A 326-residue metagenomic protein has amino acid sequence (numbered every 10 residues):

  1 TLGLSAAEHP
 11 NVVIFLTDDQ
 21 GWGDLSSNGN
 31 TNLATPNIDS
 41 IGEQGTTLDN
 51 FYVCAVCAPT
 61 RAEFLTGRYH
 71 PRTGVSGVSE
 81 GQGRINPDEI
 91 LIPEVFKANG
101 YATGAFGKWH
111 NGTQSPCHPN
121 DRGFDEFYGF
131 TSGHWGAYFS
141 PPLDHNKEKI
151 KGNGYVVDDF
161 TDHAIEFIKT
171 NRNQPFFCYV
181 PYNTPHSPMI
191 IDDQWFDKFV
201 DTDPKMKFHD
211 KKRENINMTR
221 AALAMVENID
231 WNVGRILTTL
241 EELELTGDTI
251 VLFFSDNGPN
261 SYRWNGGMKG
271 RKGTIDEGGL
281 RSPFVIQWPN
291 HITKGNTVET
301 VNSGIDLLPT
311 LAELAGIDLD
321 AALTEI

Functional and structural regions predicted by a protein language model:
L2-I326: Formylglycine-dependent sulfatase
